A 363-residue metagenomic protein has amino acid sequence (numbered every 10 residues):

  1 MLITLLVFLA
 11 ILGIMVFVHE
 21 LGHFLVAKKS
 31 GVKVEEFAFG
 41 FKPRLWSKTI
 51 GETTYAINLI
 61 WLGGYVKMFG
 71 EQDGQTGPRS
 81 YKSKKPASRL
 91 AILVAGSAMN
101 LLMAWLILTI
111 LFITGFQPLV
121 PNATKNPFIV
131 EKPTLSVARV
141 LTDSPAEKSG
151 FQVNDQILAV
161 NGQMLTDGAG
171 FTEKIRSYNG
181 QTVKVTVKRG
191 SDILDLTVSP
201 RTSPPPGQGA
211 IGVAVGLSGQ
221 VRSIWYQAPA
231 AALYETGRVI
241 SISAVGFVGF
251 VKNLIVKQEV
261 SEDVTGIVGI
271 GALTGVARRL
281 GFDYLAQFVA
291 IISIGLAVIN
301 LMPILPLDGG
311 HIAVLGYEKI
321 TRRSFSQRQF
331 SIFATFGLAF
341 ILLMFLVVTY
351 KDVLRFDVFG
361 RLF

Functional and structural regions predicted by a protein language model:
I3-G77, I292, I299-M302, P306-L307 (+1 more regions): Small-residue-rich helix-interface/hinge motifs
T4-F8, K85-I92, Y284-F288: Residue-level signature of transmembrane alpha-helical entry/exit and packing/kink sites in multi-pass membrane
H19, I57, A146, N154-I157 (+8 more regions): Terminal peptide-recognition signature
I60-V130, T134, G337-L338, L343: Internal alpha-helical transmembrane segments
K84, F128-P133, S199-V298, A313-F336 (+2 more regions): Functional transmembrane alpha-helices
A123-K148, Q152: Short extracytoplasmic/periplasmic juxtamembrane "stem" segments immediately C-terminal to an N-terminal membrane anchor
A138, A146-A169, T236: Conserved PDZ fold ligand-binding element
Q152, L158-V160, T172-V215: PDZ-domain C-terminal substructure recognizer with occasional recognition of PDZ-binding tails
